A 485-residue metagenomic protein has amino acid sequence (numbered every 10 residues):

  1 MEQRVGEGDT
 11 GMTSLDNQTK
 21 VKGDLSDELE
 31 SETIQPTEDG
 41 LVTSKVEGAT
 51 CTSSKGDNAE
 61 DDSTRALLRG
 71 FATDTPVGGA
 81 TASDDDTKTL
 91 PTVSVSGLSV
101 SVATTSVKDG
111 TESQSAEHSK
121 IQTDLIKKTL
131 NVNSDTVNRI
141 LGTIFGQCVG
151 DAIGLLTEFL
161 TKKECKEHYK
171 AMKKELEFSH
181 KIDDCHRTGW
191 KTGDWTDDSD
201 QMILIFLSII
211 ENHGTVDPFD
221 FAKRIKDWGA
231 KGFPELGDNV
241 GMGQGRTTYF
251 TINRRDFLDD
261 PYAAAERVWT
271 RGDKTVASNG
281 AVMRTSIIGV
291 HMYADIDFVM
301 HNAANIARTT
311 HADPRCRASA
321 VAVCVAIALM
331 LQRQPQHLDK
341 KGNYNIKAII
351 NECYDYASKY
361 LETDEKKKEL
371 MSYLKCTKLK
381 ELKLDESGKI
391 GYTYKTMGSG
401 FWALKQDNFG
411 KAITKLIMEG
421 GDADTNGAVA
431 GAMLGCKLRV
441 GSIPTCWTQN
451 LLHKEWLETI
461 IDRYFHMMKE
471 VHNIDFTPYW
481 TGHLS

Functional and structural regions predicted by a protein language model:
E2-E47, C51, K55-P76, D84-S485: Structured, active/binding-site neighborhoods that engage oxygen-rich ligands
